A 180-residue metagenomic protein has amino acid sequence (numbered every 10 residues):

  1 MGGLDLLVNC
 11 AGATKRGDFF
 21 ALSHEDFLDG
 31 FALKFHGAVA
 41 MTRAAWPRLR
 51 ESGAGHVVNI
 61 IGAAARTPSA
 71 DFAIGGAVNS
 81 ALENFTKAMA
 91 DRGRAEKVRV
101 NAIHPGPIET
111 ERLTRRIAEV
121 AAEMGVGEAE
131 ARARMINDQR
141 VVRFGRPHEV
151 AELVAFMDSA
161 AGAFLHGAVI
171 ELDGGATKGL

Functional and structural regions predicted by a protein language model:
D18-F19, D26-F31, M135: Substrate-binding pocket helix/loop in short-chain dehydrogenase/reductase
T42-R43, K87: A short, exposed helix-loop element centered on a Lys and neighboring polar residues
P47, D91-R92, A163: Alpha-helical segment proximal to the catalytic Tyr-Lys
V58-L82, T86-A95, P107-I108: Catalytic loop of short-chain dehydrogenase/reductase
T67, R143, A155, G162 (+1 more regions): Short C-terminal tail/terminal secondary-structure segment of NAD(P)H-dependent dehydrogenase/reductase domains
R94, R99, L165-G167: Short, small/polar-rich loop/turn modules that mediate ligand/substrate recognition or access, typified
G127-E128, Q139-V150: A conserved structural motif in NAD(P)-dependent oxidoreductases
